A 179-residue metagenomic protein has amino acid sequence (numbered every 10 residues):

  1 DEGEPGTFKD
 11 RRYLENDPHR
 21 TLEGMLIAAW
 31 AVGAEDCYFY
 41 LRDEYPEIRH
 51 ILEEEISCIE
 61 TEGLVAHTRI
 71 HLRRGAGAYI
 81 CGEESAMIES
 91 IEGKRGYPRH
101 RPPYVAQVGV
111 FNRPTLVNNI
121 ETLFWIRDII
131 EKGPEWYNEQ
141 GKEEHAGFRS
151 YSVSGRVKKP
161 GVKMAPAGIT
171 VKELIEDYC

Functional and structural regions predicted by a protein language model:
D1-E4, W30-A34, R156: Short connector loops/turns at beta-strand edges and beta->alpha or beta->beta junctions
D1-P18: Glycine-rich phosphate/pyrophosphate-binding loop regions near the starts of catalytic domains
E2-E4, L41-E47, A76-G77: Acidic, glycine-rich active-site loops and adjacent beta-strand->loop/helix elements that engage anionic groups
T7, A31, M164-A165: Fe-S-dependent hydro-lyases/dehydratases of central metabolism
R12-L14, L22, E44-E47, G168: Cofactor-cradling patches in redox/metallo enzymes
H19-L22, L26-L41: Glycine-rich phosphate/pyrophosphate-binding loops and their adjacent beta-strand/loop elements at enzyme active sites
L22-A28, A167-C179: Short amphipathic, charge-patterned alpha-helical segments
R49-A167, Y178-C179: Hydrophobic alpha-helical positions that pack around
